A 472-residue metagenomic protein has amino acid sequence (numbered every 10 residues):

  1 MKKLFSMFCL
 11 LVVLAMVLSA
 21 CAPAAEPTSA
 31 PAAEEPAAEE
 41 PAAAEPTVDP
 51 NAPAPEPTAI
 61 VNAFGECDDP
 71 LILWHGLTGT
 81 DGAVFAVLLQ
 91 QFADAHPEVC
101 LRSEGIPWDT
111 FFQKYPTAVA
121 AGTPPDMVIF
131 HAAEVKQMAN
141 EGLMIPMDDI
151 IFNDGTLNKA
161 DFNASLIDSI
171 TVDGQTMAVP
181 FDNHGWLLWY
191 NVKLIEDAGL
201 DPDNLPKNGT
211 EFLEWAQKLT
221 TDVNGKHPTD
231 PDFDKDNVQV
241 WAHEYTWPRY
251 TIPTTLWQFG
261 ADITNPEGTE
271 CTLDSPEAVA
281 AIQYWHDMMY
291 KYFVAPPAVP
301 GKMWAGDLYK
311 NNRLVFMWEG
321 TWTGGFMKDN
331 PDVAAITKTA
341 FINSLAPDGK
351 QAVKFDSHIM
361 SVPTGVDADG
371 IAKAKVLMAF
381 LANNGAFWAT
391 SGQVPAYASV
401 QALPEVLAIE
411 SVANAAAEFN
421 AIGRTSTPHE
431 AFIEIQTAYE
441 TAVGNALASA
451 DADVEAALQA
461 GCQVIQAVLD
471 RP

Functional and structural regions predicted by a protein language model:
A37, A42-P57, E196, P202 (+2 more regions): Conserved C-terminal helix/tail region of periplasmic/extracytoplasmic solute-binding proteins
E45-A63, A132-L187, L213, D230-N237 (+4 more regions): Hinge/lid segment of periplasmic solute-binding proteins
P55, T339-S344, T390-T441, N445: Long, aromatic- and glycine/proline-rich binding clefts that accommodate carbohydrate-like moieties
I60-E66, I145-F162, L205, D232-A242 (+6 more regions): Short, solvent-exposed loop/beta-turn-alpha elements that line the ligand-binding surface or hinge of extracytoplasmic
V87-S165, T171, E196-K207, D307-F316 (+3 more regions): Extracytoplasmic "Venus flytrap"/periplasmic binding protein-like
Q90, L101, E196-A198, Q283 (+4 more regions): Extracytoplasmic/periplasmic substrate-recognition and gating elements
V172-F181, W186, E211-E270, L314: Extracytoplasmic/periplasmic solute-binding protein
L213-K218, E267-V299: Glycine-centered hinge/linker elements that transmit conformational signals in sensory and ligand-binding systems
